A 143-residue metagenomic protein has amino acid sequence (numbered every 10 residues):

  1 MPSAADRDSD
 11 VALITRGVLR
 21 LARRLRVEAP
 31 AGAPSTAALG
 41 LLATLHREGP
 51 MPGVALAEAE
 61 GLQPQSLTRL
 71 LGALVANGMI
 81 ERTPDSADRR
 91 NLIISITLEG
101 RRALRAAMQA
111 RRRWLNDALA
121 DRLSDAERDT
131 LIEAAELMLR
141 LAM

Functional and structural regions predicted by a protein language model:
M1-A37: N-terminal leader segment of winged-helix/HTH proteins
R20, G40-H46, R102, D129: Pre-recognition alpha-helix immediately N-terminal to the DNA-recognition helix within helix-turn-helix or winged-helix
L21-E28, E60, A103, A107-R122 (+1 more regions): Alpha-helical linker/hinge and terminal dimerization helices associated with HTH transcriptional regulators
L25-S66, N77, I93: N-terminal helix-turn-helix DNA-binding core of bacterial DNA-binding proteins
A43-R47, M108, E136: Short, locally clustered residues in the helix-turn-helix/winged-helix DNA-binding domain
R69: DNA-binding alpha-helical recognition surfaces that contact promoter or target DNA
G72-T130: Charged, amphipathic alpha-helical coiled-coil/dimerization segments
D129-M143: Exposed, interaction-prone assembly regions rather than primary DNA-binding/catalytic cores
